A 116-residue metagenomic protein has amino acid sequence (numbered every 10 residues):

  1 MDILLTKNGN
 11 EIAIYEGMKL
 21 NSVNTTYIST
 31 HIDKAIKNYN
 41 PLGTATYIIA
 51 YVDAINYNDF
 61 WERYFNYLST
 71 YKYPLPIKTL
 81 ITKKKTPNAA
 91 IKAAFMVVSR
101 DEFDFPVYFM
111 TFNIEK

Functional and structural regions predicted by a protein language model:
D2, I12, T44-T46: Conserved acidic residues
D2-L4, V97: Residue-level detector of beta-strand face positions
L4-I14, F103: Active-site beta-strand-loop-beta-strand hairpin of nuclease catalytic cores that positions key catalytic residues
K7, M18-N21, T111-N113: Short, flexible loop/turn elements at secondary-structure junctions
A13-Y15, Y47-I49, Y108-M110: Hydrophobic/aromatic beta-strand patches that form the interior of the parallel beta-sheet core in alpha/beta enzyme
Y15, K19-I36, T79-F95: Hydrophobic transmembrane alpha-helix bundles
K19-L75: Catalytic cores of nucleic-acid endonucleases
Y51-K116: Domain-level recognition of nuclease-like catalytic cores that cleave nucleotide substrates
